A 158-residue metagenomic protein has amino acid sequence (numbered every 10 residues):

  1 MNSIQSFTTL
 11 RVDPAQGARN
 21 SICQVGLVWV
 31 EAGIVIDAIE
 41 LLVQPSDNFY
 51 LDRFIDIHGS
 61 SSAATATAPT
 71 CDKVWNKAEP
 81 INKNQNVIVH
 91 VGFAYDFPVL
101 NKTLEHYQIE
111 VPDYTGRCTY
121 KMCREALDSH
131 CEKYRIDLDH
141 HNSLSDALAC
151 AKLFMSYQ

Functional and structural regions predicted by a protein language model:
M1-I109, D113, L127-H141: Conserved non-catalytic scaffold segment of RNase H-like nuclease domains
V12-Q16, K121, A149: Short, glycine/acidic-enriched loop or turn micro-motifs at the edges of active sites
V74, C123, C150: Short Asp/Glu-rich motifs
D113-E125: Histidine/lysine/aspartate-rich catalytic loop segments that bind and position anionic ligands
K121, E132, K152-M155: Generic alpha-helical structural context detector
N142-S156: Acidic, divalent-metal-coordinating active-site segment for phosphoryl/phosphodiester hydrolysis, typified by short
